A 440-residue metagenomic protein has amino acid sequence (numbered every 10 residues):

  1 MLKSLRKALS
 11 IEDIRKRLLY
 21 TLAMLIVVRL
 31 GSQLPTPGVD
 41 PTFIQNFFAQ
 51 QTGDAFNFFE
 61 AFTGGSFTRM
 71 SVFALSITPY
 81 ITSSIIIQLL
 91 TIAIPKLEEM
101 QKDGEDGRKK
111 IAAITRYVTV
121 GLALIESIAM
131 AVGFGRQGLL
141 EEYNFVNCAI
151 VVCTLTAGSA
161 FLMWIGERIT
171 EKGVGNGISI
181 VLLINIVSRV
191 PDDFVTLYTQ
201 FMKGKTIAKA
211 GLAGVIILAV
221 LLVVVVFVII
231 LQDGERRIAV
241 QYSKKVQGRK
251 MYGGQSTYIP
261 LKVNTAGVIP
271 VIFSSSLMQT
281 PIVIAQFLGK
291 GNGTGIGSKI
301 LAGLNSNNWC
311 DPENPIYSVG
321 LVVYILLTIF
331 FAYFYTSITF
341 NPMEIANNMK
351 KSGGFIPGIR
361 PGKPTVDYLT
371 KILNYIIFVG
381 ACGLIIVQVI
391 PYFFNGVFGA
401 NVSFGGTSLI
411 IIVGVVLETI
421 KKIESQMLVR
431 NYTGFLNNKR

Functional and structural regions predicted by a protein language model:
M1-Q101, E105-R440: N-terminal cationic and glycine-rich segments that engage phosphates or anionic surfaces
